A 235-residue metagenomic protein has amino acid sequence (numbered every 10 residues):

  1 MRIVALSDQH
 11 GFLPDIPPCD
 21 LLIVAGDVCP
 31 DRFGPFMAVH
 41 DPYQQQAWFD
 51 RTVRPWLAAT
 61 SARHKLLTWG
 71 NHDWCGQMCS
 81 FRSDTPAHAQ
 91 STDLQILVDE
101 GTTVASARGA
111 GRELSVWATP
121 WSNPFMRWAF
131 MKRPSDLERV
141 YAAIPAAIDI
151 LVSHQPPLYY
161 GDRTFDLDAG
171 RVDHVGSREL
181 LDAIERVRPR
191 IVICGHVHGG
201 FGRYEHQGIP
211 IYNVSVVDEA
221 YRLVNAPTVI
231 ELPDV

Functional and structural regions predicted by a protein language model:
M1-I3: Extreme N-terminal starter segment of soluble prokaryotic enzymes
A5-S7, L22-D27, H64-N71, L97-D99 (+3 more regions): Active-site neighborhood of phospho(di)ester-bond hydrolases with catalytic His/Asp-centered motifs
L6-A107: Core catalytic region of metal-dependent phosphoesterases/phosphodiesterases, especially metallo-beta-lactamase-like
C29, F33-F49, A147-R188: Active-site-proximal segments of metal-dependent phosphoesterases and phosphodiesterases across multiple
L57, Y141-I144, I184: Short hydrophobic patches on amphipathic alpha-helices that form coiled-coil/helix-mediated interaction surfaces
T102-A110, E179-V187, I191, H198-V235: Binuclear metal-dependent phosphoesterase catalytic core
G111-I150, A169-R178: Binuclear metal-dependent hydrolase catalytic cores centered on His/Asp/Glu-rich metal-binding motifs
M126-M131, Q155, Y160-L167, Y204-E205 (+1 more regions): A short secondary-structure junction signal
